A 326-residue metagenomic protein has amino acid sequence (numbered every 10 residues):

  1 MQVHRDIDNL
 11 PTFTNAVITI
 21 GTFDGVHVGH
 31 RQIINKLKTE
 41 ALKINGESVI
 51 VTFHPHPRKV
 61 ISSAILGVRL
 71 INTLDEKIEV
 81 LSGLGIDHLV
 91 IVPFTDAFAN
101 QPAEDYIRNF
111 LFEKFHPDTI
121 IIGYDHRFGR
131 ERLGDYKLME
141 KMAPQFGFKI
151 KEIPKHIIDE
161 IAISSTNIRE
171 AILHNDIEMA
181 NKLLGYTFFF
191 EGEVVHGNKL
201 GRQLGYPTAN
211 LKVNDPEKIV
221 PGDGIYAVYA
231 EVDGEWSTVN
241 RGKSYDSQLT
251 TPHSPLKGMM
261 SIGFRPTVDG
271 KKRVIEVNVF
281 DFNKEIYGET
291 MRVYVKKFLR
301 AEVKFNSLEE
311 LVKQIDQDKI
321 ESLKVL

Functional and structural regions predicted by a protein language model:
Q2-N9: N-terminal, positively charged, Ser/Thr/Ala/Gly-biased leader segments that form transit/presequence-like amphipathic
N9-R69, T73: N-terminal catalytic cores of NTP/NDP-binding nucleotidyl/phosphoryl-transfer enzymes
H27, L81, I120, A180 (+2 more regions): Residue-level signal for inorganic ion chemistry
K59-Y124, F128-F146: N-terminal Rossmann-like or analogous alpha/beta NTP/dinucleotide-binding catalytic cores that position adenine
A143-G234, L256-M259: Glycine-rich, Lys/Arg-enriched anion-binding loops that position phosphate/diphosphate groups for phosphoryl
N198-L326: Phosphate/ribose-recognition catalytic cores of enzymes acting on nucleotide-derived substrates
